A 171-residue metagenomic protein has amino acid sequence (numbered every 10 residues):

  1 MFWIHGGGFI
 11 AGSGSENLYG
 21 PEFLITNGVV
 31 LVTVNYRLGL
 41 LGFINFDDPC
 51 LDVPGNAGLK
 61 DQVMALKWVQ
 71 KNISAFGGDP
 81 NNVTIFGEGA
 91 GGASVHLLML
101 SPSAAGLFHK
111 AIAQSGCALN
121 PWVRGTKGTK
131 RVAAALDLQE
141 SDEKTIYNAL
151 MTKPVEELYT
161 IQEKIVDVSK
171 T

Functional and structural regions predicted by a protein language model:
M1-Y147: Serine-hydrolase-like catalytic core of hydrolytic proteins
K110, T126, A149-T171: Substrate-gating cap/lid region and adjacent catalytic-acid/histidine neighborhood within extracellular/lumenal
